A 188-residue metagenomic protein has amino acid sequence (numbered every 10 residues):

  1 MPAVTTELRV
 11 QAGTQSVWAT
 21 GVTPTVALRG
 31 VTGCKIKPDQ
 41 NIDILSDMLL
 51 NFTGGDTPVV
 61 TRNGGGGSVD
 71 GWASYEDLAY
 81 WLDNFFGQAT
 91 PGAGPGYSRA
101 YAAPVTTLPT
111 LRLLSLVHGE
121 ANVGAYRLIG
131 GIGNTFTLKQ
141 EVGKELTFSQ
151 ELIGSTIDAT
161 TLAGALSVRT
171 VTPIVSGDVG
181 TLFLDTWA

Functional and structural regions predicted by a protein language model:
M1-A188: Signature of extracytoplasmic/envelope-associated structural regions
